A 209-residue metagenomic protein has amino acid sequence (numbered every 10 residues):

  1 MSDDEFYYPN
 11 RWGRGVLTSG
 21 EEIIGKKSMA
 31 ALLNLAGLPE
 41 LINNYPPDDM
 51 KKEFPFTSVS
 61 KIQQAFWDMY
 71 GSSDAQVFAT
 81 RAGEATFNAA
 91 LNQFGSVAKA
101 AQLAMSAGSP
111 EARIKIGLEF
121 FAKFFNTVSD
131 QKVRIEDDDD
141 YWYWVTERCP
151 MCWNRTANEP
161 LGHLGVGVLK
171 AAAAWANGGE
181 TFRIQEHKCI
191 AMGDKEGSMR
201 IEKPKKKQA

Functional and structural regions predicted by a protein language model:
S2-F78, T86: N-terminal low-complexity or simple alpha-helical regulatory segments that function as activation/interaction modules
S2-R11, G15, F125-V166, A174-A209: Short terminal or interdomain "cap/linker" segment that borders an active site or interface and mediates
L17, E21, L118, A122 (+1 more regions): Generic solvent-exposed, charged/amphipathic alpha-helical segments that serve as macromolecular interface scaffolds
I23-I24, I42, I62, I114-I116 (+4 more regions): Weak global preference for isoleucine
A36, D48, A82, A90 (+3 more regions): Amphipathic, positively biased hydrophobic alpha-helical segments used for protein targeting and membrane insertion
L38-Y45, T86-L91, K188-R200: Short, mixed-charge aromatic SLiMs
K51-L164, K188: Amphipathic interaction/junction segments at domain boundaries or subunit interfaces
